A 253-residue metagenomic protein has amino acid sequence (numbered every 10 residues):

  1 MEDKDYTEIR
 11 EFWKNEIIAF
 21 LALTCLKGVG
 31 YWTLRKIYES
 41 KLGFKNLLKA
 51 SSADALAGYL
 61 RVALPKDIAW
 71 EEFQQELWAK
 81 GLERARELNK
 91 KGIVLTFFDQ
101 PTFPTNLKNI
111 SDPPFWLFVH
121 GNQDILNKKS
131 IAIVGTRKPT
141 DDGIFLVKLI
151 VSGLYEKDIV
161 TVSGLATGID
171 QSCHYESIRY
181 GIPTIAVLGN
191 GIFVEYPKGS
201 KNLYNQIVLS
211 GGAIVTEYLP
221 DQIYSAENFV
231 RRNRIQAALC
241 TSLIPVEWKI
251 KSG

Functional and structural regions predicted by a protein language model:
M1-K14, F97-G253: Glycine-biased, small-residue-rich flexible motifs in mid-sequence functional cores and linkers
E2-F145, L149-S152: Short, positively charged patches
